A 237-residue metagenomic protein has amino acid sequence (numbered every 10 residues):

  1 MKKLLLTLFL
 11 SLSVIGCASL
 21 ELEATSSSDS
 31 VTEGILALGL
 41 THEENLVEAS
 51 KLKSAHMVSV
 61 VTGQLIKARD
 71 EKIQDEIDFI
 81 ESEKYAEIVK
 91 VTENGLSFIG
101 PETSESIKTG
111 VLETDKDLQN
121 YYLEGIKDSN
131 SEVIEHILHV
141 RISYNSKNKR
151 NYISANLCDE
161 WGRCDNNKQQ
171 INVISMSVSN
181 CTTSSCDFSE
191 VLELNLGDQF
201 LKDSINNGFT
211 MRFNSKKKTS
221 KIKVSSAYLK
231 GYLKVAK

Functional and structural regions predicted by a protein language model:
M1-E21: Classical Sec-dependent N-terminal signal peptides that target proteins to the secretory pathway
A18-Q199, D203-N206, R212-K237: A generic "folded-domain core" signal
